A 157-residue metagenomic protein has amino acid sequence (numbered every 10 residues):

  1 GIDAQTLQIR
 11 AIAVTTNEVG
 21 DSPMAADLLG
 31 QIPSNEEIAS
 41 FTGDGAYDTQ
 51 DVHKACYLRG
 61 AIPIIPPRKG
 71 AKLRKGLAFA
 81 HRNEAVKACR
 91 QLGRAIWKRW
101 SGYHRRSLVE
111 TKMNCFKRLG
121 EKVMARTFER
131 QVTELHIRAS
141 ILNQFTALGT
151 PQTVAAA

Functional and structural regions predicted by a protein language model:
G1-K69, L73-K75, F79, L135-A139 (+2 more regions): Polybasic low-complexity intrinsically disordered regions
G45-F116, M124: Helix-centered, glycine/charged polyanion-binding patches within enzymatic domains that contact phosphate-containing
R94-A157: Basic, amphipathic alpha-helical segments enriched in Lys/Arg and hydrophobic/aromatic residues
